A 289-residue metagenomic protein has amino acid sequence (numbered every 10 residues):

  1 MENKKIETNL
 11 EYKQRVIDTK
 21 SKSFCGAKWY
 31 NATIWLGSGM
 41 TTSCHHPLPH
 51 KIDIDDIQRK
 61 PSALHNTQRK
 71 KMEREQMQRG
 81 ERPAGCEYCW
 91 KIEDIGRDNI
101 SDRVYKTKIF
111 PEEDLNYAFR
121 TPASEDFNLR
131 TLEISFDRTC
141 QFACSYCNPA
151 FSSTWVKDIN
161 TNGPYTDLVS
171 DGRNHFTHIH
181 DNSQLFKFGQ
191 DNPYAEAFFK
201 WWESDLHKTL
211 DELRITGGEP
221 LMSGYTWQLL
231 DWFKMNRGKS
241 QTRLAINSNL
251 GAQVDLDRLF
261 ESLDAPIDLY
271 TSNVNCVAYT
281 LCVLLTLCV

Functional and structural regions predicted by a protein language model:
E2-F110, N128: Accessory C-terminal segments flanking Radical SAM cores
G26, Y30-T41, P122-A150, L210-R214: N-terminal pre-triad scaffold of radical SAM enzymes
W29, T41-P47, I100, A143-N148 (+2 more regions): A short acidic (Asp/Glu
W90-I92, C147-S153: Detector for the c-type heme attachment site
G96-R130, C140-F142, G163: Recognition helices and adjacent regulatory flanks at domain boundaries
E113-S124, Q190-S204, V254: A Trp-anchored, charged/polar loop motif used as the substrate-binding/catalytic surface of acyl/ester-handling
L129-T139, A150-Y194, K208-G224, N236-L256 (+1 more regions): Core AdoMet radical
K200-L206, L230-R237, F260-L263: Leucine-rich repeat
